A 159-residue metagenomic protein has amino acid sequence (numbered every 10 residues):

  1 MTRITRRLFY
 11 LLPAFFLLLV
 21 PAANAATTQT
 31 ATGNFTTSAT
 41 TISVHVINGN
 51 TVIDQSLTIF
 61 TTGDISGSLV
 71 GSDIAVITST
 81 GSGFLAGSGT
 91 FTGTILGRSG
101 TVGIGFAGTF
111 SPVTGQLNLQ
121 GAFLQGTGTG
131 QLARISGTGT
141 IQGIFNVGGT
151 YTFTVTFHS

Functional and structural regions predicted by a protein language model:
M1-L11: Bacterial N-terminal signal peptides that target proteins for export
Y10-V20: Bacterial N-terminal signal peptides
P21-A25: Sec/Tat signal peptide C-region and signal peptidase I cleavage site
A26-S159: Beta-strand-enriched cores of mature, soluble protein domains
